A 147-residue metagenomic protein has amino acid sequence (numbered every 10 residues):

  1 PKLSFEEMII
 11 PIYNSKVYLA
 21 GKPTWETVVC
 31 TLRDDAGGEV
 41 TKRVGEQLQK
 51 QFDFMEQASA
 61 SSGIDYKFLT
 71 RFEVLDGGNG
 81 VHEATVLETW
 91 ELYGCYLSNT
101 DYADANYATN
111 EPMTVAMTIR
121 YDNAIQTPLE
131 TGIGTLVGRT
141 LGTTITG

Functional and structural regions predicted by a protein language model:
P1-G147: Glycine-rich, low-complexity intrinsically disordered segments
